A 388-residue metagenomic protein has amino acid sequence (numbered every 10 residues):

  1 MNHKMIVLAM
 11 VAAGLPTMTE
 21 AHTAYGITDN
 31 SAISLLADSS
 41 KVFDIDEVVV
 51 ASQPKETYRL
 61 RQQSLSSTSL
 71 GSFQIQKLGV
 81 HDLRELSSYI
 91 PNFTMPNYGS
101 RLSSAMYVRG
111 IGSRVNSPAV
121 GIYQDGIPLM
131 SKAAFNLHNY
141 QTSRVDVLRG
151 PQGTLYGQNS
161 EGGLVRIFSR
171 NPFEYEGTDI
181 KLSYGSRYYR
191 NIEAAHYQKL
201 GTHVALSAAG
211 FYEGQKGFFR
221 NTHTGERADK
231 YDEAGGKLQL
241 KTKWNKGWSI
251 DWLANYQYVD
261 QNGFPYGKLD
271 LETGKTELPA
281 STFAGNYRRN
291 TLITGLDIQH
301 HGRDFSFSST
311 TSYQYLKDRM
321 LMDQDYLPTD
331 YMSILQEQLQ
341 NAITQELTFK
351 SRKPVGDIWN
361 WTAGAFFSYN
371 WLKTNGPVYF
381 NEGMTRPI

Functional and structural regions predicted by a protein language model:
V42-Q76, S104-A105: N-terminal periplasmic "start-of-domain" segments of outer-membrane beta-barrel proteins
L83-L86, A105-G110, Y123, V147 (+2 more regions): N-terminal periplasmic accessory domains that precede and gate Gram-negative outer-membrane beta-barrel machines
R84-I127: Extracytoplasmic beta-strand/coil segments of soluble accessory domains associated with Gram-negative outer-membrane
D125-P151: Short acidic/polar hinge/loop motifs at secondary-structure boundaries that mediate gating or recognition
V147-L148, E176-D179, F218-T224, K275-T282 (+2 more regions): Extracytoplasmic loops and strand-loop junctions of Gram-negative outer membrane beta-barrel proteins
G177-D179, Y184-Q215, H223-Q261, N290-T294 (+4 more regions): Transmembrane beta-barrel wall of Gram-negative outer-membrane proteins
S249, L253-T291, D318-M322, D330-Q338 (+1 more regions): Flexible loop and strand-edge segments within Gram-negative outer membrane beta-barrel domains
R303-I388: Replace "related TpsB outer-membrane translocases also match" with "some related outer-membrane beta-barrels such as
